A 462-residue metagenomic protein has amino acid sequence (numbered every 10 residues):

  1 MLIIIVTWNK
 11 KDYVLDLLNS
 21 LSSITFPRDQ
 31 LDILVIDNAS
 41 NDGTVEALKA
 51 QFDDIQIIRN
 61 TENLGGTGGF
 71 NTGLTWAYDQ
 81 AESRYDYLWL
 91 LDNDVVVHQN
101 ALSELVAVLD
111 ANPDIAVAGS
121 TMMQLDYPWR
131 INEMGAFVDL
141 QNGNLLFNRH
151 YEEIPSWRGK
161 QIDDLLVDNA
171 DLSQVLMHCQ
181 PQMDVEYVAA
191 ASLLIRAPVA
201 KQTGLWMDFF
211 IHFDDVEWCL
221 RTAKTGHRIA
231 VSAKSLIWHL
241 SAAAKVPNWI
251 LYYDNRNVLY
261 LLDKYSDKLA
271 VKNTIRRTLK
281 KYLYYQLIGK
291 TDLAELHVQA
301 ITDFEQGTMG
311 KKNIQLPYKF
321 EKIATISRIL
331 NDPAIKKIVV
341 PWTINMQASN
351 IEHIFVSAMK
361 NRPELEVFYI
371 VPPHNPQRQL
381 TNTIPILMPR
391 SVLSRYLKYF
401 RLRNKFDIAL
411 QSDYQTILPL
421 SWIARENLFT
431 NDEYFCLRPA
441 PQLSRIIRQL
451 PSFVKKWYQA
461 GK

Functional and structural regions predicted by a protein language model:
K10-I24, N350-F355: Short, well-formed alpha-helical segments that are part of the catalytic scaffolds of diverse glycosyltransferases
S20, D37-E46, E62: A conserved acidic beta->alpha catalytic loop
R59-E82, L88, E104: Glycine-rich, basic loop-to-helix element that forms the pyrophosphate-binding segment of sugar-nucleotide handling
G69, V95-T203: Acidic/His-rich active-site region of diverse nucleotide-sugar glycosyltransferases
R84-V96: Short beta-strand-to-loop acidic/aromatic patch adjacent to the donor-nucleotide binding site
H178-Q180, V185-G204, D208-L236: A short, conserved alpha-helix in the catalytic core of glycosyltransferases
M183, L220, K224-E305: Active-site-adjacent helix/loop segment of glycosyltransferases that harbors family-specific signature motifs
A270-Q347, T430-K462: Non-catalytic, C-terminal membrane-associated alpha-helical segments of glycosyltransferases
